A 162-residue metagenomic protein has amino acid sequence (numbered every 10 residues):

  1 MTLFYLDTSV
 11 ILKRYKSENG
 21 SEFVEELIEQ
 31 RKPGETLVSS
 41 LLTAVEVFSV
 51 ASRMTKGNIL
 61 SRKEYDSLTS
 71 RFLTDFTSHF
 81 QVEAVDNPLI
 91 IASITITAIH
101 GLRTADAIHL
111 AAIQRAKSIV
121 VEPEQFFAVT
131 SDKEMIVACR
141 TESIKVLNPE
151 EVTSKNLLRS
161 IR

Functional and structural regions predicted by a protein language model:
M1-T43, M54-S67, E150-R162: Short, well-structured N-terminal submotif of metal-dependent ribonuclease cores
L3, A111, A116-R162: Acidic, PIN/NYN-like endoribonuclease modules and their adjacent C-terminal/linker elements
Q30-T36, S67-H79, D132-E142: Short, mixed-charge aromatic SLiMs
R31, A51-T55, A116-V120: Active-site catalytic pocket residues across diverse enzymes, especially alpha/beta-hydrolases
V38, E83, L147: General small-molecule cofactor/ligand-binding pocket signal
M54-N87: Helix-adjacent hinge/juxtasegments
H79-E134: Active-site neighborhoods of divalent-metal-dependent phosphate/nucleic-acid chemistry enzymes
